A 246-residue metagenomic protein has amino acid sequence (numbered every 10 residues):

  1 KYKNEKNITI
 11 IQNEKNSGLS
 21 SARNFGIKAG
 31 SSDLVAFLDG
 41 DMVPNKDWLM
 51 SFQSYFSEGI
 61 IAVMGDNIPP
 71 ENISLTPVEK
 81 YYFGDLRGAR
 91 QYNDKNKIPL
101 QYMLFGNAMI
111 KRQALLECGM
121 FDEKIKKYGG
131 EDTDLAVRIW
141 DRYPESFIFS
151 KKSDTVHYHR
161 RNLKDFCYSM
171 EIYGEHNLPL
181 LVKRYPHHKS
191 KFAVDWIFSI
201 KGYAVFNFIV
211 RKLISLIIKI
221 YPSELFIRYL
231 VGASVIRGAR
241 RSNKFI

Functional and structural regions predicted by a protein language model:
K1-Q12: Acidic donor-binding segment of Leloir-type glycosyltransferases
N13-G30, R138: Glycine-rich, basic loop-to-helix element that forms the pyrophosphate-binding segment of sugar-nucleotide handling
V35: Short aromatic/hydrophobic "clamp" motif used to bind/position activated sugar donors
D47-V78, E145: Conserved donor NDP-sugar-binding/catalytic core segment of glycosyltransferases
D66, S146-V156: Catalytic beta-strand/loop signature of glycosyltransferases that borders the donor
D66, Y82-L100: Short, flexible, basic/aromatic active-site loop/helix in glycosyltransferases
K127-L135: Acidic donor-binding loop at a coil-to-helix junction in glycosyltransferase catalytic cores that engages
E171-E175, S190-I246: Non-catalytic, C-terminal membrane-associated alpha-helical segments of glycosyltransferases
